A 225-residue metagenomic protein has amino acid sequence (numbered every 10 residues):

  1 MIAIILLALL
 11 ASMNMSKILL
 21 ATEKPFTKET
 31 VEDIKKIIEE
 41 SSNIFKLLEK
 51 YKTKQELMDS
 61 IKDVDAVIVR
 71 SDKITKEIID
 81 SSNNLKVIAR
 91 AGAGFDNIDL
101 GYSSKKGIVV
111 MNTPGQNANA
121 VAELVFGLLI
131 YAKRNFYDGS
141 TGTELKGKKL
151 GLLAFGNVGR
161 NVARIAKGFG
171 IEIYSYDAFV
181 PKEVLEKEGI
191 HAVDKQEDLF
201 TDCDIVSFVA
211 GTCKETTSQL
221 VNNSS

Functional and structural regions predicted by a protein language model:
I2-V64, G170-E172, E183: N-terminal glycine-/charge-rich "phosphate-binding" loop or analogous flexible N-terminal tail
M15, L85, K146-K149: Phosphate-coordination loops involved in phosphoryl transfer and adenosine-cofactor binding
K28-V31, Y51-M58, D72-K76, A192-V193 (+2 more regions): Structural motif corresponding to alpha-helix initiation and N-cap regions
K62, K76-I79, V180-S225: Rossmann-like adenosine-cofactor binding region
D65-Y137: Phosphate/diphosphate ligand-binding glycine-rich loop within oxidoreductases
N135-V162: Glycine-rich NAD(P)-binding loop of Rossmann-like domains
A166: Aromatic pocket-lining residues of Rossmann-like dinucleotide-binding sites
D177: Conserved acidic E/D residue at the C-terminus of a beta-strand in Rossmann-like folds
